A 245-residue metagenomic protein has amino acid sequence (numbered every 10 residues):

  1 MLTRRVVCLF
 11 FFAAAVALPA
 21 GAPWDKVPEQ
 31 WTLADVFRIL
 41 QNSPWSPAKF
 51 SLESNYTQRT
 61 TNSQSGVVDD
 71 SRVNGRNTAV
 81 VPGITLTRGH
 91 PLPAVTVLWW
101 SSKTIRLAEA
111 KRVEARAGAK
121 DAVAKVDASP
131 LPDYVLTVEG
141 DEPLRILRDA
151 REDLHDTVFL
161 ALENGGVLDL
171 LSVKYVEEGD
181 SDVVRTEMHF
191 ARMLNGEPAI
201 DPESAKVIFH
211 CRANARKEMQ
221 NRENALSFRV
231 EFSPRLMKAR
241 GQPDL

Functional and structural regions predicted by a protein language model:
M1-T3: N-terminal secretory signal peptides that target proteins for export/translocation
V6-C8: N-terminal export leaders
F11-A20: Hydrophobic h-region of N-terminal signal peptides that target proteins for export in Gram-negative bacteria
A20-L245: PEST-like low-complexity, intrinsically disordered acidic/proline/serine-rich tracts that flank trafficking/processing
